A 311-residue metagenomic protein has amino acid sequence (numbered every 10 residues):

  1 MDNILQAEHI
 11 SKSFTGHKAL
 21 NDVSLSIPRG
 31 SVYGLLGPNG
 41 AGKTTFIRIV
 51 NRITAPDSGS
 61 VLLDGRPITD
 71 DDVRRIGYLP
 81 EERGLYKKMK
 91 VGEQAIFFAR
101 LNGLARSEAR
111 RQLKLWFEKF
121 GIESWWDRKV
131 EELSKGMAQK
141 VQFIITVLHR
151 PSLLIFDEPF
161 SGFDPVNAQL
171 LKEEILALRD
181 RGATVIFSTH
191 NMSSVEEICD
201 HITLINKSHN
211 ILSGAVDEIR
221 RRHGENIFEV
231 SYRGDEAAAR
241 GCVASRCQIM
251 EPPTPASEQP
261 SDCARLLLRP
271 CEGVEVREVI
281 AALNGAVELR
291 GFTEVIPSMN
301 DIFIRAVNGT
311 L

Functional and structural regions predicted by a protein language model:
D2-L5, K12-N206, L212: ABC transporter nucleotide-binding domains
E8, S26, S231-R233: Residue-level recognition of well-ordered beta-strand positions that form the cores of beta-sheet-rich folds across
E8-I10, F292: Generic beta-strand hydrophobic packing signal
R29, S124, G234, P270-E272 (+1 more regions): Non-catalytic surface loops within mature trypsin-like serine protease
D64, Q94, G103, Q142 (+4 more regions): A generic structural signal for secondary-structure junctions that act as hinges or helix/strand caps at the edges
E173-P270: ABC transporter nucleotide-binding domain
C271-L311: C-terminal coupling/interaction segments
